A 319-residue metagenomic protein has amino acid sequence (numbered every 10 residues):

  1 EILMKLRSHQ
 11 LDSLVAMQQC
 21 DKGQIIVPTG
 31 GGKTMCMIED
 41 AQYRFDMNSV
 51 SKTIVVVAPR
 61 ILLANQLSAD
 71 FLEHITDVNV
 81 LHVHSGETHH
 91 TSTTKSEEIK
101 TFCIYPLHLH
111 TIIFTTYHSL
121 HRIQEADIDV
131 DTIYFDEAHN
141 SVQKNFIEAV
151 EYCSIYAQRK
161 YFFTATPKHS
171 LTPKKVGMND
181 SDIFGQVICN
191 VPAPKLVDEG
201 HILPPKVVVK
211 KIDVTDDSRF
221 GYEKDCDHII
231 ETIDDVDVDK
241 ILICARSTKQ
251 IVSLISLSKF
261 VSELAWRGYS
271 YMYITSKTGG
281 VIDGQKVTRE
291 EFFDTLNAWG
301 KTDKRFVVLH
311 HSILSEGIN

Functional and structural regions predicted by a protein language model:
I2-I26: Conserved pre-motif I regulatory segment
C20-D40: Walker A/P-loop
T53-N65, I229-S262: Conserved strand-helix element at the start of the C-terminal RecA-like helicase core
L62-S96: Conserved helix-turn-beta segment of the N-terminal RecA-like "Helicase ATP-binding" lobe in SF1/SF2 helicases
T91-P106, Y269-H311: Conserved helicase ATPase core of P-loop NTP-dependent helicases/translocases
S92-T132, K144, I313: Conserved helix/coil segment N-terminal to the catalytic DExD/H
N140-I202: Post-DEXD/H (motif II) to motif III coupling segment of the RecA-like Helicase ATP-binding lobe
G185-K249: Conserved interdomain linker/interface between the two RecA-like ATPase lobes of SF2 helicase motors
